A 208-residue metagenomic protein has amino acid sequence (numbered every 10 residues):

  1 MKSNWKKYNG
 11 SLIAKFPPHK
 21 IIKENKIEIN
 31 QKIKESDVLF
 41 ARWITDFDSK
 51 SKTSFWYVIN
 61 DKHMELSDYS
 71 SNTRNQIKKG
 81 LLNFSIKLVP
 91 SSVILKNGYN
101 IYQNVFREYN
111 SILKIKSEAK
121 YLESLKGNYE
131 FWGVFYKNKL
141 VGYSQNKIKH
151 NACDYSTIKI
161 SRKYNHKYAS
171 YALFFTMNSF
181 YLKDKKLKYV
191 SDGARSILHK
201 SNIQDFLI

Functional and structural regions predicted by a protein language model:
M1-D46: N-terminal accessory interaction module
M1-G10, A41-K50, I59-H166, Y181: A conserved beta-strand-loop-helix scaffold within acyl/acetyltransferase catalytic domains
I21-I22, I94, A194-K200: Acidic-and-aromatic substrate-binding clefts and catalytic sites of carbohydrate-active enzymes
I27-I33, R74-I77, E118-E123, N178 (+1 more regions): Short amphipathic alpha-helical segments and helix-helix/interface helices
D37-I44, L182-R195: Conserved GNAT acetyl-CoA-binding A-motif
K50-T53, I197-I208: Conserved active-site alpha-helix within GNAT-family acetyltransferase domains
H166-F180: Conserved acetyl-CoA-binding loop-helix of GNAT-fold acetyltransferases
